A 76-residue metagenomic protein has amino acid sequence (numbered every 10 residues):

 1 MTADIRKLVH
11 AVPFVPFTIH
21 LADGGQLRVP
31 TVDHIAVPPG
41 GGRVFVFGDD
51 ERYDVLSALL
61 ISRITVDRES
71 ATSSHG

Functional and structural regions predicted by a protein language model:
M1-G76: Motif-centric detector for short Cys/His coordination patterns
